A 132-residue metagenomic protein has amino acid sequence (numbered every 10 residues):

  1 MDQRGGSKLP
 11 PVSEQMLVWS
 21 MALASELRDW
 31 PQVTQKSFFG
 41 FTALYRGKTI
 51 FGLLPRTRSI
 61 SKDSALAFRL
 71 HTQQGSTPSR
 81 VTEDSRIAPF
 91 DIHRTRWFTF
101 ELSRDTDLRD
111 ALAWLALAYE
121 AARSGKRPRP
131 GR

Functional and structural regions predicted by a protein language model:
M1-P10: A short, surface-exposed helix-loop junction/capping segment
P11, Q15, S103-T106: A general boundary/transition motif marking the beginning of the first structured unit of a protein
V12-G52: N-terminal first-folded block
S37-H93: Short, conserved beta-strand/beta-arch hydrophobic-aromatic motifs that form part of recognition grooves or interface
L70-G131: Short, structured beta-strand-loop surface elements
